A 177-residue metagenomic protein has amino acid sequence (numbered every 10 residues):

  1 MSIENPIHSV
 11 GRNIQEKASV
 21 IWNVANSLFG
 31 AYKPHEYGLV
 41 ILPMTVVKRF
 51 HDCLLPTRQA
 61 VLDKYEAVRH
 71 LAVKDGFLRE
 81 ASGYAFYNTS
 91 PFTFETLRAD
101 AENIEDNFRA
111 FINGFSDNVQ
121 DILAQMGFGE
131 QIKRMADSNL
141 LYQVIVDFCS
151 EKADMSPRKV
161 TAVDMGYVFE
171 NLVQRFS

Functional and structural regions predicted by a protein language model:
M1-S177: Non-catalytic, mostly N-terminal accessory regions of nucleic-acid modification and defense proteins
